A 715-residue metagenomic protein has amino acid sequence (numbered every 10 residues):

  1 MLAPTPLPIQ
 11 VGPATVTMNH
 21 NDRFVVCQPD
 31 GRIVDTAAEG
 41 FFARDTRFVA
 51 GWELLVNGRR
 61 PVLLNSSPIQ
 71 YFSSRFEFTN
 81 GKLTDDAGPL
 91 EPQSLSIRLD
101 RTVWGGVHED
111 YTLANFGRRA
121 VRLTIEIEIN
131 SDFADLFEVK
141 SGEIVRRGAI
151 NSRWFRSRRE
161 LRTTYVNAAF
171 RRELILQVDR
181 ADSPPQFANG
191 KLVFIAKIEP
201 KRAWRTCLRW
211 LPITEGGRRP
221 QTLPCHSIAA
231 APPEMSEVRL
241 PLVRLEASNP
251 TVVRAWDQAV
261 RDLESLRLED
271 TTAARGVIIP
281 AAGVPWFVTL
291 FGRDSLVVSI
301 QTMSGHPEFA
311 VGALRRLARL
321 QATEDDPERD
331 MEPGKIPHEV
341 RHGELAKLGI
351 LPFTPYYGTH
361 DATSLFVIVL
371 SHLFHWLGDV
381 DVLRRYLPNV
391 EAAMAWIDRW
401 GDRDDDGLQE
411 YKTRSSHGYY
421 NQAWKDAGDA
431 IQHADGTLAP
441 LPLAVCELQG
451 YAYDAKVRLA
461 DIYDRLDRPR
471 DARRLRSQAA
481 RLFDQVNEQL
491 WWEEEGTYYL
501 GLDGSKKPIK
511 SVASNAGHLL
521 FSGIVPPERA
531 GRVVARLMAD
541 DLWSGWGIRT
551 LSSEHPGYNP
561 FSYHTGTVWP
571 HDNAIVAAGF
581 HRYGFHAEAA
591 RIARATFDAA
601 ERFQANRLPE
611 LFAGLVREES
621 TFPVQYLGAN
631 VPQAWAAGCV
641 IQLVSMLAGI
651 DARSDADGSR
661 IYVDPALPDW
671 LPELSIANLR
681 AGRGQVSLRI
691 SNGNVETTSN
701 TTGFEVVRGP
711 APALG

Functional and structural regions predicted by a protein language model:
M1-S265, T272-S295, I300-V311, R315 (+7 more regions): Terminal accessory carbohydrate-recognition/targeting modules of carbohydrate-active enzymes
E77-K82, E246-L290, R315-Y357, D402-A444 (+6 more regions): Extended glycan-interaction surfaces of carbohydrate-active proteins
D110-F116, A120-R122, V369-V382, E391-W396: Hydrophobic or amphipathic alpha-helical targeting/insertion segments
D294-D325, N515-P527, N573-A589, A593-T596: Alpha-helical support elements that line or immediately flank enzyme active sites and cofactor-binding pockets
T363, V367-L370, Q449, K456 (+1 more regions): TPR repeat positional signature
L370-R385, K456-R474, F580-A587: Inter-helical turn/loop segments and adjacent helix faces that build the functional surface of alpha-helical bundle
